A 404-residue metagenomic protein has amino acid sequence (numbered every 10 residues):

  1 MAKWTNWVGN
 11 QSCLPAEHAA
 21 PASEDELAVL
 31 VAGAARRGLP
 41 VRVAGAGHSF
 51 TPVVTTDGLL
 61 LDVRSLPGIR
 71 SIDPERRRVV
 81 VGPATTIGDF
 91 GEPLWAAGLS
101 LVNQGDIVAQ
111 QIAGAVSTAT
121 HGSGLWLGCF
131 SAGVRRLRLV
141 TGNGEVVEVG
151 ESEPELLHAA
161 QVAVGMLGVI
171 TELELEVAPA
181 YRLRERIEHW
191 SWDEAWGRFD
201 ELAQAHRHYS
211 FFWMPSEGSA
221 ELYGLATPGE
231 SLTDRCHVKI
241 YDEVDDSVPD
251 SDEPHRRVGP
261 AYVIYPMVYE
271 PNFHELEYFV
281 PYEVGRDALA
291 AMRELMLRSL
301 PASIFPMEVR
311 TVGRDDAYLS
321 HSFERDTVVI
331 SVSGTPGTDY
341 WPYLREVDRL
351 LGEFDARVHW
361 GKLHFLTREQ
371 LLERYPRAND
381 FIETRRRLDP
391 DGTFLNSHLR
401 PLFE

Functional and structural regions predicted by a protein language model:
S12-D106, A119-G124, F211: Glycine-rich N-terminal segment of FAD-binding domains in flavoprotein oxidoreductases, spanning the beta-loop-helix
E26-V29, D89, A195-W196, L222 (+2 more regions): Short, conserved charged micro-motifs
A46-S49, N103-V116, R135, P215 (+1 more regions): Short, glycine/charge-rich beta-strand/loop segments that flank catalytic centers and engage negatively charged groups
T51-R70, G122-G144, V169-E176: Structural signature of FAD isoalloxazine-binding scaffolds in flavoprotein oxidoreductases
W95, E145, H321-S322, Y340 (+3 more regions): Non-transmembrane, aqueous-exposed alpha-helical and coiled segments at domain scale
S117, R135-I304, T311: C-terminal substrate-binding/cap subdomain adjacent to the FAD-binding core in PCMH-type and related FAD-linked
P266-R374: Substrate-recognition/cap regions that form aromatic- and gly/pro-loop-enriched pockets for small-molecule ligands
R357-E404: Activity-critical C-terminal alpha-helical subdomain
